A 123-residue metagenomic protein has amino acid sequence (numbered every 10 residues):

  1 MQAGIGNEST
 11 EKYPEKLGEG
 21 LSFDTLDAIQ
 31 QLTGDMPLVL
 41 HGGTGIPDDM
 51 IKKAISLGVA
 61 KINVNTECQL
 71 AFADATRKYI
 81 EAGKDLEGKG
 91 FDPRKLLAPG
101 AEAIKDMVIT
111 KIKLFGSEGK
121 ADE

Functional and structural regions predicted by a protein language model:
M1-A3, L38-G42, A60-V64: Hydrophobic faces of well-ordered beta-strands that scaffold small-molecule active sites in alpha/beta enzyme cores
M1-D24: Glycine/Thr-rich beta-alpha phosphate-binding loop at enzyme active sites
I5-S9, L57-A73: Glycine-rich phosphate-binding active-site loops on the catalytic face of alpha/beta enzymes
K16-L40: Alpha-helix-loop-beta-strand connector modules within alpha/beta enzyme cores
L32-D35, K53-I62: Glycine-enriched alpha-helix->loop->beta-strand junction motifs that scaffold or abut catalytic
G43-L57: Catalytic cores of alpha/beta
I80-E123: Extended, intrinsically disordered, low-complexity segments
